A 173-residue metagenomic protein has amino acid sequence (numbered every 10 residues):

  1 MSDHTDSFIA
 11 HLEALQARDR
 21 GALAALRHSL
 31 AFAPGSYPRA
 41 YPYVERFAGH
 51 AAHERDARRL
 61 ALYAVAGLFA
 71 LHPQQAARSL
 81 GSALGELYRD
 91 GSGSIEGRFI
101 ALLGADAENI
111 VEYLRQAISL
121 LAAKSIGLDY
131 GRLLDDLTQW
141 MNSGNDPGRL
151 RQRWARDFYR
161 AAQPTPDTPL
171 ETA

Functional and structural regions predicted by a protein language model:
F8-A173: Basic, alpha-helical nucleic-acid-binding regions used in initiation and control of genome expression
